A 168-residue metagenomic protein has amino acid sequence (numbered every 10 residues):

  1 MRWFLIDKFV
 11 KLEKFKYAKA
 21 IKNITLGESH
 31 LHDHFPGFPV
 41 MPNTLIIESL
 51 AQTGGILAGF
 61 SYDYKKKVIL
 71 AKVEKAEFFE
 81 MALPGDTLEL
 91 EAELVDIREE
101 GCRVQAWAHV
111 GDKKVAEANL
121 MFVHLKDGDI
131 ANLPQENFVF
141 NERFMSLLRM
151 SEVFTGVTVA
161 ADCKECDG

Functional and structural regions predicted by a protein language model:
M1-M41, V159-G168: Catalytic strand-loop segment that frames the active site of acyl-thioester-processing enzymes
W3-L5, L88, C102: Hydrophobic core residues within well-ordered beta-strands of beta-rich domains
I6, L70-V73, E117: Hydrophobic residues on conserved beta-strands that form the core of alpha/beta folds
D7-V10, E74, F79, E93-V95 (+1 more regions): Conserved positions in beta-strands of structured domains
K22, E91-L94: Short, hydrophobic/aromatic-enriched beta-strand segments in well-ordered soluble domains
F35-P42, I46-G55, L70: Compact, glycine-rich, soluble single-domain proteins
G54-E89, V123-L125: Hydrophobic beta-strand-centered segment that forms part of the acyl-chain substrate-binding groove
L83-P84, V95-G168: HotDog/MaoC-like acyl-thioester-processing domains
